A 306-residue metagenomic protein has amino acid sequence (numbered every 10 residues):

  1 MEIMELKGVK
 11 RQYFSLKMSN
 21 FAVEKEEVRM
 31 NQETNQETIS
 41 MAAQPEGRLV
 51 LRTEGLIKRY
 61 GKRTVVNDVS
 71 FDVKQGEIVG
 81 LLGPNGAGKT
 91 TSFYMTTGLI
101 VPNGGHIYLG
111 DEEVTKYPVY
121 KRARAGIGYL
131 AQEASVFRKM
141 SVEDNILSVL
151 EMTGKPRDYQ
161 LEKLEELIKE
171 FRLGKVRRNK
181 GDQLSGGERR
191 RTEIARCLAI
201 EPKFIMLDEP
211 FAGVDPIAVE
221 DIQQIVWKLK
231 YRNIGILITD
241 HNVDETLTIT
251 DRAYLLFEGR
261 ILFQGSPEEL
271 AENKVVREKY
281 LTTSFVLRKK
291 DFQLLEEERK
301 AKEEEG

Functional and structural regions predicted by a protein language model:
L82-P84: The feature captures the beta-strand-to-loop junction immediately N-terminal to the Walker
T97: Helix-to-loop junction immediately C-terminal to a conserved catalytic motif
D158-V176, Q223-W227, V275: Conserved ABC ATPase "signature" region
K180-L184, E188: Conserved ABC ATPase signature
E201: Conserved catalytic motifs of ABC-family nucleotide-binding domains
I205-E209: Catalytic Walker B motif of ABC-type/P-loop ATPase nucleotide-binding domains
